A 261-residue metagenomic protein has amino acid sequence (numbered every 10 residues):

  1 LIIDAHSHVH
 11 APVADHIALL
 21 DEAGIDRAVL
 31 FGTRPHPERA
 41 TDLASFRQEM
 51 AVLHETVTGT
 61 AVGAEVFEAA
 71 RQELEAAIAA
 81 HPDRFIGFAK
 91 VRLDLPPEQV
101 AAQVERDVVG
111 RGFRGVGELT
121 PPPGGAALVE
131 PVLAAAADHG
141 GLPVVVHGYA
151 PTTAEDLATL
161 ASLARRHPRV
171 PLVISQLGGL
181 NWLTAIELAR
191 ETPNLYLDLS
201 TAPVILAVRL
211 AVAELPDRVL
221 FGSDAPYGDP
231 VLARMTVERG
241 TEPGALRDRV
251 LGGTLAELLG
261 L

Functional and structural regions predicted by a protein language model:
L1, R84-I86, P171, Y196 (+1 more regions): Conserved beta-strand segments of alpha/beta enzyme cores
L1-A127, M235: Mid-domain alpha/beta scaffold segments of enzyme catalytic cores
L1-A5, D15-R27, R218, D229-L261: Mid-to-C-terminal alpha-helical segments outside catalytic/metal-binding sites
H6, L20, L74, I78 (+8 more regions): Conserved, mostly hydrophobic/aromatic
H8, R34, R92, Y149-A150 (+2 more regions): Catalytic metal-binding/acid-base residues of hydrolase active sites
G32-T33, T201, S223-P226: Short secondary-structure boundary segments
A44-E49, E105, A161-R165, R190-T192 (+2 more regions): Short, hinge-like loop/turn segments at secondary-structure boundaries
R114-G115, P122-L220: Catalytic pocket-lining loop regions of alpha/beta-barrel enzymes, especially the amidohydrolase/enolase/GH5 lineages
